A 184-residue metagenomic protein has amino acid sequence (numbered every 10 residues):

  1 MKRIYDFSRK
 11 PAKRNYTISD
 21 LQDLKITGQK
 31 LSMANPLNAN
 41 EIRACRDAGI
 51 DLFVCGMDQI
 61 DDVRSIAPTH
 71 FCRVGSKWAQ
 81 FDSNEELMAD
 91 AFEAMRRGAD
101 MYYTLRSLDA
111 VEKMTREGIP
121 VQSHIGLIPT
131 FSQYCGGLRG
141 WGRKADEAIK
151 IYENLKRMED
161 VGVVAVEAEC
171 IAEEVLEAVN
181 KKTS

Functional and structural regions predicted by a protein language model:
M1-S184: Alpha/beta enzyme core
